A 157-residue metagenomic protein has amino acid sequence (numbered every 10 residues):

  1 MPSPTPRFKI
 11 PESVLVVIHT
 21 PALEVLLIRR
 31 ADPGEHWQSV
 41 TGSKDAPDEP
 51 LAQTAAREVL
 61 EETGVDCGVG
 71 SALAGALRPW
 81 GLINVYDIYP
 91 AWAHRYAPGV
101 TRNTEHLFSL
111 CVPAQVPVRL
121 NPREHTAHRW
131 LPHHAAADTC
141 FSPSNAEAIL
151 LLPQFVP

Functional and structural regions predicted by a protein language model:
P2-V25, P47: Conserved N-terminal beta-strand and adjoining loop/helix that marks the start of the Nudix/MutT-like hydrolase domain
P6-F8, V17, P98-V100, R119-N121: Short secondary-structure boundary/capping segments
P11, S39, T101-E105: Short connector loops at helix/strand junctions that flank enzyme active sites, especially segments positioning acidic
V17, V25-I28, H106-L110: Short, hydrophobic/aromatic-rich beta-strand segments within well-structured domains
T20-G68, L73-A74: Conserved Nudix-box catalytic region and its N-terminal flanking loop in Nudix hydrolases and closely related
R78-P117: Active-site-adjacent beta-strand/loop module that shapes the phosphate/pyrophosphate-binding cleft
E105-I149: NUDIX/MutT-family hydrolases
L151-F155: C-terminal alpha-helix
